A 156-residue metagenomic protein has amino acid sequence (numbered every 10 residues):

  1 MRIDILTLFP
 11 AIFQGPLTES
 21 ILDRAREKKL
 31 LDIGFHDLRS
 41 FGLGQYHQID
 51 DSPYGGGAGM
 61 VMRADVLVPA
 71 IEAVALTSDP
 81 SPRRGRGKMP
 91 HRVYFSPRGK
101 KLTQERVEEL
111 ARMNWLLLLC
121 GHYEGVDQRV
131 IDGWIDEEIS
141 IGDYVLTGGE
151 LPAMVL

Functional and structural regions predicted by a protein language model:
M1-A75: N-terminal nucleotide/polyanion-binding subdomain common to many enzyme families
D4-L6, H36, H91-V93, L116-L118 (+1 more regions): Hydrophobic/aromatic beta-strand patches that form the interior of the parallel beta-sheet core in alpha/beta enzyme
S20-R24, E108-R112, G133-W134: Short, solvent-exposed amphipathic alpha-helical segments in soluble enzyme and RNA/protein-processing domains
R39-G44, K100, V145-G148: A short acidic, often aromatic-flanked loop/helix-cap motif at beta-alpha or helix-coil junctions that lines enzyme
Y46, Q104-R106, R129-I131: Short, well-ordered secondary-structure micro-motifs
R63-D79, K88-H122: S-adenosyl-L-methionine/SAH cofactor-binding core of RNA-modifying enzymes
R84-R86: Glycine-biased, low-complexity coil/linker segments
V126, V130-L156: Structured adenosyl-cofactor binding patch, chiefly the S-adenosyl-L-methionine
